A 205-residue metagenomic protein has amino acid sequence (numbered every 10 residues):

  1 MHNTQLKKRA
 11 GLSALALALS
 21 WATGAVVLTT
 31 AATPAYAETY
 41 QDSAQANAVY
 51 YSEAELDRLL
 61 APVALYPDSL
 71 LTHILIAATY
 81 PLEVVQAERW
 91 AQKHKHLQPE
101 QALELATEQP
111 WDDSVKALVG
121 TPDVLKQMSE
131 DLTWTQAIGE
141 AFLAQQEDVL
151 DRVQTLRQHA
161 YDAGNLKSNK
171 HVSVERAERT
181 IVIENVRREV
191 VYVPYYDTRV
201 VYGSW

Functional and structural regions predicted by a protein language model:
H2-T4, L12-W205: N-terminal low-complexity segments enriched in Gly/Pro/Tyr/Ser
